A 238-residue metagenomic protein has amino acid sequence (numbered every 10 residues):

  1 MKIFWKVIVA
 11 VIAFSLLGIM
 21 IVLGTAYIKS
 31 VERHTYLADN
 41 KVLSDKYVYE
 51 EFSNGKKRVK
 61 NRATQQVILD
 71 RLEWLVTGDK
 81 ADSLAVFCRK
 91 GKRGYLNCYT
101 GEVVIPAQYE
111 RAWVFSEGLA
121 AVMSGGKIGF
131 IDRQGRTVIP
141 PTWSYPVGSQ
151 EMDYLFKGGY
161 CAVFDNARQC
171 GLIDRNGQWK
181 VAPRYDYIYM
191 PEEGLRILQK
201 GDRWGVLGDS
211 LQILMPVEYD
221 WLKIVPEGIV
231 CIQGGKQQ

Functional and structural regions predicted by a protein language model:
M1-L17: N-terminal Sec-pathway targeting helices
L23-Q238: Residue-level detector of conserved, function-critical positions
